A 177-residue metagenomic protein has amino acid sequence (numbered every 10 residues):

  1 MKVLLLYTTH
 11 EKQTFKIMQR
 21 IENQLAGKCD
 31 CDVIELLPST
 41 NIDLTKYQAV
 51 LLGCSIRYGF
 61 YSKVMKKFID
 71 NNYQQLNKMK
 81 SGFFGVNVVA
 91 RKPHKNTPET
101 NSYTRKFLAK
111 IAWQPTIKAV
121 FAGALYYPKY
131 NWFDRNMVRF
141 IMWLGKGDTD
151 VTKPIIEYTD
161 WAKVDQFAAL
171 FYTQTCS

Functional and structural regions predicted by a protein language model:
M1, T45, W113: Structured loop/turn residues at beta-strand edges in well-structured enzyme cores
K2-K28: N-terminal beta1-alpha1 ligand-phosphate binding loop
K16, Q24, K28, D32 (+2 more regions): FMN-binding flavodoxin-like domain, especially the glycine-rich phosphate-binding loop
L36-S39: Conserved SAM/SAH-binding loop
D43-L44, K63: Short Asp/Glu-rich motifs
L44-T45, L76: A short, aliphatic-rich alpha-helical micro-motif
